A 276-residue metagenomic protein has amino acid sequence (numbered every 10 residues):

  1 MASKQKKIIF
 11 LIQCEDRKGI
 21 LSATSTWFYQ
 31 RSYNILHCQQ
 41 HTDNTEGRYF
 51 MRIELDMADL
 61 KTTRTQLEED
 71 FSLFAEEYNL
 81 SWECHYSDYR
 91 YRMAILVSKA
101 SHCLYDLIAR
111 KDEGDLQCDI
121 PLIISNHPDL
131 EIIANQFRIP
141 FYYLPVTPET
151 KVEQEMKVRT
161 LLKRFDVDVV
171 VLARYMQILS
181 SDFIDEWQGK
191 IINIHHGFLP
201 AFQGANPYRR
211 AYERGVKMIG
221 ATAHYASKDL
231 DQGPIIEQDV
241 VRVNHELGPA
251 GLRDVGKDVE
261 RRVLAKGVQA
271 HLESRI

Functional and structural regions predicted by a protein language model:
M1-Y91: A conserved regulatory-domain signal marking ACT and ACT-like small-molecule sensing domains and adjacent regulatory
C14, V97, I124-S125: Short beta-strand/turn micro-motifs composed of small residues that flank or help shape donor/cofactor-binding pockets
N34, S81, D119, P140-Y142 (+1 more regions): Conserved beta-strand segments of alpha/beta enzyme cores
M93-H102: Short, glycine-rich nucleotide/cofactor-binding loops
H102-E113: Histidine-anchored nucleotide/phosphate-binding helix
C118-D129: Short internal beta-strands
H127, P148-Q154, F165-I276: Donor/substrate-binding cores of folate-linked one-carbon enzymes
N135, I139-F165: Adenosine-nucleotide cofactor-binding segment
